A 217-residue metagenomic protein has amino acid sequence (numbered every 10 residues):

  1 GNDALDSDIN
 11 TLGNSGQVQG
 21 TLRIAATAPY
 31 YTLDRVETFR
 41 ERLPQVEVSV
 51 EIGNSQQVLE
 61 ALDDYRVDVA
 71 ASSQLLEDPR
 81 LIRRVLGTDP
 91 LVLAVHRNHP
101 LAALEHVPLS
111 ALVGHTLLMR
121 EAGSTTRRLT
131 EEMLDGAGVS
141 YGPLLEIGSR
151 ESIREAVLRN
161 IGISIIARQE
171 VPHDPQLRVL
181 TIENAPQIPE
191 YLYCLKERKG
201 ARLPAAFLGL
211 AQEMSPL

Functional and structural regions predicted by a protein language model:
G1, S110, P189, Y193-L217: Extended ligand-binding regions for polar small-molecule ligands
N2-R23, R40-E41, Q45, L76-R84 (+2 more regions): Short helix-loop hinge/linker segments at domain boundaries
Q17-D78, I147: Central regulatory/effector-binding core of bacterial HTH transcription factors
L22-A25, L91, V107-T126, S215: Short loop->beta-strand "edge-of-pocket" segments that line small-molecule binding or catalytic clefts across diverse
D34, T116-A137, G200-L208, L217: Secondary-structure junction motif
L62-S72, L91, V139, V157-S164: Alpha-to-beta junction loops
P79-V85, D89, E151-R198: Beta-alpha-beta core module
L81-L91, V95-L117: Flexible hinge/capping segments at coil-to-helix
